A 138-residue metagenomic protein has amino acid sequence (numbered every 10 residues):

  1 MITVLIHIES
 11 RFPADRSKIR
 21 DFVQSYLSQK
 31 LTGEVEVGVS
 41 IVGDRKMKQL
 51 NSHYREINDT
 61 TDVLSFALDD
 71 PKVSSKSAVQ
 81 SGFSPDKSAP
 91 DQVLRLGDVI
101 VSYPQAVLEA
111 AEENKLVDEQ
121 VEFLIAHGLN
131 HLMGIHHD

Functional and structural regions predicted by a protein language model:
M1-F123, L129-D138: An acidic/histidine-cluster motif and surrounding catalytic segment that typifies divalent-metal-assisted enzyme active
